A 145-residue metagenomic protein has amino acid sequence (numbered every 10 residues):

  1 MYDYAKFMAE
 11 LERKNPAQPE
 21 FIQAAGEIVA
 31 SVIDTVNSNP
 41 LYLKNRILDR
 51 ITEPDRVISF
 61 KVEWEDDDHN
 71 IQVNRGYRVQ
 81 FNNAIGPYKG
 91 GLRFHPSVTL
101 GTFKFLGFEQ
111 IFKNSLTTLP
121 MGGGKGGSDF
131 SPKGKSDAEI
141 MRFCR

Functional and structural regions predicted by a protein language model:
M1-R145: N-terminal ligand-binding/catalytic initiation module
